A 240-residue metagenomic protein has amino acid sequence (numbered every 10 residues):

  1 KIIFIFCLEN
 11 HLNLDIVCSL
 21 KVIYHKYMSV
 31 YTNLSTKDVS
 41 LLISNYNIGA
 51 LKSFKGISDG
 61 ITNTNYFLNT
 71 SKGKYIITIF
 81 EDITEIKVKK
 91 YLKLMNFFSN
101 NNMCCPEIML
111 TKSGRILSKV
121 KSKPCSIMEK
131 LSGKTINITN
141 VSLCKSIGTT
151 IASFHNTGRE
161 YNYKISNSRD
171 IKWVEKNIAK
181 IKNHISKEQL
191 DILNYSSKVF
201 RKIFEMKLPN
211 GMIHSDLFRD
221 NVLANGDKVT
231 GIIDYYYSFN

Functional and structural regions predicted by a protein language model:
I5, N10, I16-K112, N225-K228: Conserved NTP-binding catalytic cores of kinases and kinase-like/nucleotidyltransferase enzymes across multiple kinase
Y27-F54, L131-E160, S215-A224: Solvent-exposed, charged interface segments at domain starts and junctions
Y31, K119-V120, F239: A generic short alpha-helical patch detector that favors 3-5-residue windows in or near N-terminal regions
L34-N45, N162-K164, V174-S215, N225: An alpha-helical support segment within catalytic cores of ATP-dependent transferases
N63-N69, I76-I77, I108, F200-N240: Active-site acidic catalytic loop and adjacent metal/ATP-binding pocket of ATP-dependent phosphoryl transfer enzymes
T70-Y161: ATP-binding pocket architecture of kinase catalytic cores
